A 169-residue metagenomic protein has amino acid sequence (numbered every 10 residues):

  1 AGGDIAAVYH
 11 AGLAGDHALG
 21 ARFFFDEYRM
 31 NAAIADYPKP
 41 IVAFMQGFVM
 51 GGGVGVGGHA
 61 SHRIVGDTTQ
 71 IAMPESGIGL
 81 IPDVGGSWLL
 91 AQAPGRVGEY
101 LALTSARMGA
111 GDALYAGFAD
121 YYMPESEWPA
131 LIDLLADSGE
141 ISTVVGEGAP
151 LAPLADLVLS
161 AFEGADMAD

Functional and structural regions predicted by a protein language model:
A1-D26, G79: Glycine- (often His-adjacent) and acidic-residue-rich active-site loop that binds/positions the CoA thioester
G3-G12, H59-G66, S87, A93: A glycine- and small-aliphatic-rich helix-loop capping segment at beta-alpha/alpha-beta transitions that lines
D4, P40, G57, A113 (+1 more regions): Terminal peptide-recognition signature
A21, Y28, G51, R107: Glycine-rich phosphate-binding loop at the start of an alpha helix
I34-I78, L101, A110: Glycine-rich beta-to-alpha active-site loop
A60-P82, G117-I132: Gly/Pro- and small hydrophobic-enriched strand-loop and loop-to-helix capping segments that sit at the rims
A91-G139: Loop-centered beta-sheet repeat module
F118, M123-D169: Amphipathic alpha-helical blocks and their helix-capping loop/short-beta junctions
